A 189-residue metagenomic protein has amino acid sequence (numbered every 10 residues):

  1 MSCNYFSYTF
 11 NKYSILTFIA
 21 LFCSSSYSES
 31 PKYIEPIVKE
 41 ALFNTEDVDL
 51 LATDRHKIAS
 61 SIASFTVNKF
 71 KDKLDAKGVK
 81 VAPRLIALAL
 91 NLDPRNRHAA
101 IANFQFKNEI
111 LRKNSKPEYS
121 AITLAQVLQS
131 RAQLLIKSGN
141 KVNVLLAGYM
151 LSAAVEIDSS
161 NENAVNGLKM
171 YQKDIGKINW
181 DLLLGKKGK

Functional and structural regions predicted by a protein language model:
S28-F70: N-terminal leader/linker segments that initiate helical-solenoid repeat arrays
K57-R84, V127-V142: Alpha-helical segment of the N-proximal tetratricopeptide repeat
A59-S60, F106-S130, M170-K189: Alpha-helical linker/edge segments of TPR/alpha-solenoid repeat scaffolds and analogous pre-/post-domain helices
